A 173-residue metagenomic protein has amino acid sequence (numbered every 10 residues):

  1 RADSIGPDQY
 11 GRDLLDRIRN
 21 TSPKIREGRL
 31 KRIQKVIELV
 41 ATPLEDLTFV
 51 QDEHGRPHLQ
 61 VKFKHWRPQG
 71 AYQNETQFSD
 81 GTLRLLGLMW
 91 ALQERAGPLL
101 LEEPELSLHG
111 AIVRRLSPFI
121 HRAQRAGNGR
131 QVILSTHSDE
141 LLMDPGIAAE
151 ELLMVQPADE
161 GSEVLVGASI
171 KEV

Functional and structural regions predicted by a protein language model:
R1-A91: Phosphate-coordinating catalytic segments in nucleotide- and nucleic-acid-processing enzymes
L85-A91, H109, F119, S135 (+1 more regions): Phosphate-binding glycine-rich loops of NTP-binding sites
L92-A96: A short, proline-enriched helix->beta-strand linker immediately N-terminal to the Walker B motif in ABC-type P-loop
E102-E103: Walker B catalytic acidic pair
L106-G110, R114: Conserved D-loop-proximal element of ABC-family nucleotide-binding domains
R115-V173: C-terminal lobe/lid and adjacent interdomain/linker elements of RecA-like ASCE P-loop ATPase modules
